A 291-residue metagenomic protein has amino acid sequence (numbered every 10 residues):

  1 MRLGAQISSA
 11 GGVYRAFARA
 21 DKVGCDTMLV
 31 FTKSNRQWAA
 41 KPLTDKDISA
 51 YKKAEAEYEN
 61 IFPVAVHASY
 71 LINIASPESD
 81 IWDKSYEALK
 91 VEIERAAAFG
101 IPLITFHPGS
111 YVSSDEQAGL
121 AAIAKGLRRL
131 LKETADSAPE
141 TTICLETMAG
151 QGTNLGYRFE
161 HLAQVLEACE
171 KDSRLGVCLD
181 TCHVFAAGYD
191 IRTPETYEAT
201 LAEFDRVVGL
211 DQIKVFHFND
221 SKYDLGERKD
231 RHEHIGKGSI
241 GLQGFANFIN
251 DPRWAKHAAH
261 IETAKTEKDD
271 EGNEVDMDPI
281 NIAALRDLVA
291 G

Functional and structural regions predicted by a protein language model:
M1-A68, I72-I93, G291: N-terminal pre-domain/capping segments
Q6-A10, K33-N35, S69-L71, G109-Y111 (+4 more regions): Active-site beta-loop-alpha junctions enriched in small/polar residues
A18-G24, T44-A65, E92-G100, R128-P139 (+3 more regions): Acidic (Asp/Glu)-rich catalytic clusters
A20, H67, S85, A96 (+5 more regions): Conserved, mostly hydrophobic/aromatic
A39-A40, E78-W82, S113-Q117, Y189-D190 (+1 more regions): Glycine-rich tight-turn/loop motif centered on a GG-T
T44-S49, Y86-L89, L120-A124, R158-L162 (+2 more regions): Charged helix-capping and loop-helix junction motifs
I74-G176, M277: Active-site acidic/histidine proton-transfer and metal-coordination neighborhood in alpha/beta enzyme cores
A163-G291: Histidine-acidic metal/acid-base catalytic patches
